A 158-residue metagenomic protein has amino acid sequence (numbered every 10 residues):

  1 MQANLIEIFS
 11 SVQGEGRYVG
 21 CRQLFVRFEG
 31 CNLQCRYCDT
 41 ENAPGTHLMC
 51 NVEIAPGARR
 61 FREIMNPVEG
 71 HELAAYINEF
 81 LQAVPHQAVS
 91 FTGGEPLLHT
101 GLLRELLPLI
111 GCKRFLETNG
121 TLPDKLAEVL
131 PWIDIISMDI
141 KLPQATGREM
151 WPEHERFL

Functional and structural regions predicted by a protein language model:
M1, C50-V52, F80, L158: Short amphipathic alpha-helical segments, especially helix-boundary/capping motifs
A3-E72: Canonical Radical SAM [4Fe-4S] cluster-binding loop centered on the CxxxCxxC motif and its immediate flanking residues
F9, A74-I77, L107: A generic alpha-helix structural signal
L48-R59, V84-P85, P131, I136-S137: Short, basic/glycine-rich phosphate-binding loops at helix/coil junctions that contact nucleotide phosphates
A58-T92: Short Fe-S-cluster ligation motifs
P85-A88, G93, L97-L158: Conserved AdoMet/S-adenosylmethionine-binding subsite of the radical SAM
